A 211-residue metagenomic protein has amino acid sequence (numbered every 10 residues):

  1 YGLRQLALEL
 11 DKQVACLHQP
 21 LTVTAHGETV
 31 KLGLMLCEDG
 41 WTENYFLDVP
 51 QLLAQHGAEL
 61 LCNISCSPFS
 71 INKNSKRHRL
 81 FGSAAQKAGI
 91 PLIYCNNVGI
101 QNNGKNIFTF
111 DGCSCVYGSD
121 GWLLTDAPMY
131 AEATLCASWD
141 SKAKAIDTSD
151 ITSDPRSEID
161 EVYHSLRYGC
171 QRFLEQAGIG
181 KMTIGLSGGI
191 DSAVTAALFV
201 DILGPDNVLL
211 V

Functional and structural regions predicted by a protein language model:
Y1-G185, A196-N207: Enzyme catalytic cores with a strong preference for nitrogen-chemistry domains
G189: Conserved G/P- and acidic residue-centered "switch" motifs that form tight phosphate/ATP-binding loops in soluble
S192: Catalytic nucleophile loop
